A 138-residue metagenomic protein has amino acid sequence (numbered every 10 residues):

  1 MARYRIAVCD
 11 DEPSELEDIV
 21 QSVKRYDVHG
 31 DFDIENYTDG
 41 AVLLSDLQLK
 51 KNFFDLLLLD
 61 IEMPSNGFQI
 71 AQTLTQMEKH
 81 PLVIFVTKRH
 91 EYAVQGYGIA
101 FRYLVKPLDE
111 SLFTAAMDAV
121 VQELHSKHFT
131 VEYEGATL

Functional and structural regions predicted by a protein language model:
D10, L58-D60: Active-site residues of response regulator receiver
D10-E12, K88: Acidic di-acidic motifs
P13-E35: Two-component/phosphorelay signaling modules centered on CheY-like receiver
V20, N36-L56: Acidic, metal-coordinating helix/loop segments flanking the phosphotransfer/catalytic sites of two-component signaling
S45, N66-H80: Short amphipathic alpha-helix used as the core "switch/output" element in two-component signaling
Q69, Q76, R89-Y103: Alpha4 helix (beta4-alpha4-beta5 surface) of REC/receiver domains from two-component response regulators
K106-P107: A Lys-centered signature of the CheY-like receiver
A115-L138: Conserved binding/recognition cores within well-folded domains
